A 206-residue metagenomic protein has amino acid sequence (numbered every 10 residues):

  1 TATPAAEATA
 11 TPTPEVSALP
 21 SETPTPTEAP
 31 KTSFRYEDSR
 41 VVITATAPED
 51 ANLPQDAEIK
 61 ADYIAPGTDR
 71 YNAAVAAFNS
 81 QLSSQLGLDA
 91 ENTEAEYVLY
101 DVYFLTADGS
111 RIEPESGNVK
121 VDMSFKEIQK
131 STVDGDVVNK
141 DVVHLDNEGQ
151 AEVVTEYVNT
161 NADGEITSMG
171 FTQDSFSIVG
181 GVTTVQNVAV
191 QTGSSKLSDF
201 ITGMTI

Functional and structural regions predicted by a protein language model:
T1-T3, T13, L19, T23-D56 (+5 more regions): Proteolytic cleavage junctions
G67-R70, V75-F78: Short basic alpha-helical hairpin corresponding to helix-turn-helix/winged-helix-like nucleic-acid-binding
F78-L86: A eukaryote-biased signal for short, well-structured alpha-helical docking elements
